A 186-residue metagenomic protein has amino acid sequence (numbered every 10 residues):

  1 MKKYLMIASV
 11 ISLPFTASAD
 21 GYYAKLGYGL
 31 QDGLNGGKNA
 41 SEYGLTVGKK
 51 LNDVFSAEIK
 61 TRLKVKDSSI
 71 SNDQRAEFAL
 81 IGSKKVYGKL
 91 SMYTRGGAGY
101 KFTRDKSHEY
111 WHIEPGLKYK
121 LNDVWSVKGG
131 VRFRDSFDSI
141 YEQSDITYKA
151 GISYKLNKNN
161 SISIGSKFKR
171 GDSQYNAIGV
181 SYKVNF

Functional and structural regions predicted by a protein language model:
M1-Y23: Cleavable N-terminal export/targeting peptides
T16-K66, K85, A98: Short glycine/proline- and aromatic-enriched beta-strand/turn motifs that initiate or cap beta-hairpins
Y22-A24, D53-I59, Y87-T94, D123-G129 (+1 more regions): Repeated loop/turn-to-beta-strand initiation elements of outer-membrane beta-barrel proteins
A24-L30, I59-L63, T94-Y100, P115 (+2 more regions): Transmembrane beta-barrel strands of outer-membrane/channel proteins
L30-G36, L63-S69, V86-G88, Y100-K106 (+3 more regions): Gram-negative outer-membrane beta-barrel proteins
N39-Y43, N72-A76, S107-I113, E142-Y148 (+1 more regions): Residues that define the transmembrane beta-barrel architecture of outer-membrane proteins
K49, G82-K85, A98, L117-Y119 (+5 more regions): Residue-level signature of outer-membrane beta-barrel architecture
Y148-S161, Q174-F186: Outer-membrane beta-barrel "beta-signal"
